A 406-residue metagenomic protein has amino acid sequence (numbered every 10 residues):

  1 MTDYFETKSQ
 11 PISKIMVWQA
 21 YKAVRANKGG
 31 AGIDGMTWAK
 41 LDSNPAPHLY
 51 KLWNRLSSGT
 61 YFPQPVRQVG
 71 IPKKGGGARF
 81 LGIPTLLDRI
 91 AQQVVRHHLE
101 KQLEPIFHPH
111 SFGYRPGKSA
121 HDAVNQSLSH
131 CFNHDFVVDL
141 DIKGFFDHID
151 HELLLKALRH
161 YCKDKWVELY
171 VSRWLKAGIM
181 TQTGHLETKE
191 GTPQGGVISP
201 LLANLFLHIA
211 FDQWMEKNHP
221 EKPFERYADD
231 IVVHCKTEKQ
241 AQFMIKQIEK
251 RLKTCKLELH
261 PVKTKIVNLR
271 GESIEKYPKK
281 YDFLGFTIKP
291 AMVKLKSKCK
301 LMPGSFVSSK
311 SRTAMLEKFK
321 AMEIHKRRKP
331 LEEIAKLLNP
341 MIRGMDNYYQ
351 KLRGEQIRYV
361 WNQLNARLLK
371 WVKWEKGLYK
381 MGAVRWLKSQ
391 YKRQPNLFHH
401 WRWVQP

Functional and structural regions predicted by a protein language model:
M1, N27-D34, K74, L103-F107 (+7 more regions): Short acidic (Asp/Glu) and glycine-rich catalytic loops that position anionic groups and cofactors
M1-A46, Y50: Non-catalytic, polymerase-adjacent accessory regions of viral genome-replication enzymes
R55-G70, K74, I106-H110, Y114-K118 (+2 more regions): Conserved polymerase palm-domain catalytic core
K176, C255-K329: A conserved non-catalytic segment of reverse transcriptases and RNA-directed RNA polymerases corresponding to the late
E187-T192, L301-G304, K320-I334, G344-I357 (+1 more regions): Short, solvent-exposed helix-loop connector elements
Y227, T264-E272, L337-M341, Y359-N365 (+1 more regions): A glycine-rich phosphate-binding loop feature that marks nucleotide/adenosyl-phosphate handling sites
G354-W374: Short secondary-structure subsegments characteristic of cysteine-rich extracellular domains
R367, V372, K376-P406: Extended C-terminal regions of large enzymes
